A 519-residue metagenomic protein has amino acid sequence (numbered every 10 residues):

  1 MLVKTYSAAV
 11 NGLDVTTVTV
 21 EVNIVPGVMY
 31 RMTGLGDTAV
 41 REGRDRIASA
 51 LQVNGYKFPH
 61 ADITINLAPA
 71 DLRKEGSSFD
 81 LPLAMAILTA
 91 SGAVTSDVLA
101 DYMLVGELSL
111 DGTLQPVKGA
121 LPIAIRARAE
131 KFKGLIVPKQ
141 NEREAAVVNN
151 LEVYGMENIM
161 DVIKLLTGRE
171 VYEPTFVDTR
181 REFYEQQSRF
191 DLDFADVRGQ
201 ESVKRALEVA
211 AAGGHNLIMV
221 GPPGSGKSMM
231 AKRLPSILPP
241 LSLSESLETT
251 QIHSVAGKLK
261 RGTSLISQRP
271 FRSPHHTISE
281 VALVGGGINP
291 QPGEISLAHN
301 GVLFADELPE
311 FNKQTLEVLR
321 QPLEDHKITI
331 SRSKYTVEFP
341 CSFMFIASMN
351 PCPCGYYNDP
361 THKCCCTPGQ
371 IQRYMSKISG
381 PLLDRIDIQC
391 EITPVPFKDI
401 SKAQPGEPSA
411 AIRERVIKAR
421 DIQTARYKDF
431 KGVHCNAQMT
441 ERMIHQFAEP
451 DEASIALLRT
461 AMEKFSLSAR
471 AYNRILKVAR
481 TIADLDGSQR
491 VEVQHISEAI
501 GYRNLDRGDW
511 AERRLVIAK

Functional and structural regions predicted by a protein language model:
M1-I218, P222-S225, S331, A471-Y472 (+1 more regions): Peripheral, non-AAA+ core regions of ATP-driven protein-machinery
V18-I24, L283, D387-C390: Short beta-strand elements
T33-R44, P59, N66-G76, P290 (+1 more regions): Basic, amphipathic alpha-helical bundle interface domains used for macromolecular binding and assembly
E170-V209, G213, P240-I295: P-loop NTPase nucleotide-binding/switch module
M219-K260, D325: Walker A/P-loop
G221, G285, E307: The Walker A (P-loop) glycine that initiates the GxxxxGKT/S ATP-binding motif of P-loop NTPases
N300, D306-E307, V318: Walker B catalytic acidic pair
